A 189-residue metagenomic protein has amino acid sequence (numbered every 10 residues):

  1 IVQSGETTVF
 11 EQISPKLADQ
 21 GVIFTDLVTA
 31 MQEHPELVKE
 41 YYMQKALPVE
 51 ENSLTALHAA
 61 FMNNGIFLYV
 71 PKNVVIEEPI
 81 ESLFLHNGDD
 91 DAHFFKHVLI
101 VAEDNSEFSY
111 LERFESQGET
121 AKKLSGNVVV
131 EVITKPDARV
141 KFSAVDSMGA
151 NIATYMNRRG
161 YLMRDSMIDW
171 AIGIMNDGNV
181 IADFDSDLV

Functional and structural regions predicted by a protein language model:
V2-V189: Conserved beta-strand/loop scaffold segments within soluble protein domains that form the structured core and edges
